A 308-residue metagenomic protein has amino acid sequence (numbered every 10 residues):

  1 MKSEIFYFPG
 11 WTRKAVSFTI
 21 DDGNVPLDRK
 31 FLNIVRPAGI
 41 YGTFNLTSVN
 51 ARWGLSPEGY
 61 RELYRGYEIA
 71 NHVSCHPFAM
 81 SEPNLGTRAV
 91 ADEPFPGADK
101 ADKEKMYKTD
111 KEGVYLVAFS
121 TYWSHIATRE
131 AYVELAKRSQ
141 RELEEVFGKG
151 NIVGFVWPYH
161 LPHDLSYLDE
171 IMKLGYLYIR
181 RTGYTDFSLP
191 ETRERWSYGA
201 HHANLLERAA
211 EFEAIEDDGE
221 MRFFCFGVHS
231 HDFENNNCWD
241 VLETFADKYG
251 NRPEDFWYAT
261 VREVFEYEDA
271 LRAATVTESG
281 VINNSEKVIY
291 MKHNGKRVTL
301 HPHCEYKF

Functional and structural regions predicted by a protein language model:
M1-R29: Boundary/entry segment of secreted carbohydrate-active catalytic domains
K2-G10, N50-R52, Y176-P190, V228-Y306: C-terminal domain-boundary segment and adjacent tail
R13-V16, G23, E130, K137 (+3 more regions): Catalytic grooves of carbohydrate-active enzymes
P26-R29, H163-L165, Y290: Short, well-ordered alpha-helical microsegments
K30-I40, K248: A short, Lys/Arg-enriched amphipathic alpha-helix followed by its capping loop at the start of a domain
R36, L63, M172, D218 (+1 more regions): Anion (oxyanion) recognition and catalysis
R36-Y167, G183-S197, M221-S230: Metal-dependent polysaccharide deacetylase catalytic core of the NodB/CE4 family, i.e., the active-site-bearing domain
P162-L177, E243: Short, electropositive alpha-helical surface patch
